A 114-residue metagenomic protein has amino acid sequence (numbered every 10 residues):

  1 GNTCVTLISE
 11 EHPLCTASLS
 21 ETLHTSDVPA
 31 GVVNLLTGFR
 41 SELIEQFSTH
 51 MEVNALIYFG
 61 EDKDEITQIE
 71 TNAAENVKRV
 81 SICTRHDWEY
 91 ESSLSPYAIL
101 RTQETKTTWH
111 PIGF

Functional and structural regions predicted by a protein language model:
N2-F114: Rossmann-like NAD(P) dinucleotide-binding subdomain of oxidoreductase/dehydrogenase enzymes
